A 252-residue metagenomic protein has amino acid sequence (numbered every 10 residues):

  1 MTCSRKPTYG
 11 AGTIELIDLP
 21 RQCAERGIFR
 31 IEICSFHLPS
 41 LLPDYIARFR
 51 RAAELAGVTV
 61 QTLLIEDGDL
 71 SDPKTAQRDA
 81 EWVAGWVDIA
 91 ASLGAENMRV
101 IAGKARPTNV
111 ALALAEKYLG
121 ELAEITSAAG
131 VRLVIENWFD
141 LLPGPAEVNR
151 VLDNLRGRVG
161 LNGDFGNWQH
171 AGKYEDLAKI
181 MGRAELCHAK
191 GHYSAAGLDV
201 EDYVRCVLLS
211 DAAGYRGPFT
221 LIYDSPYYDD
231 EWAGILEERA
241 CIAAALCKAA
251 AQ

Functional and structural regions predicted by a protein language model:
M1-G27, A113, G120-E121, L142-Q252: Histidine-acidic metal/acid-base catalytic patches
M1-V87, A91, S127, R156 (+3 more regions): N-terminal pre-domain/capping segments
E32, T62-L64, R99, V134 (+2 more regions): Conserved beta-strand positions in the central sheet of alpha/beta enzyme cores
E32-S35, L133-N137, N162-D164: Short catalytic-loop micro-motif centered on adjacent basic/acidic residues
L38-L41, S71, P107, D140 (+3 more regions): Glycine-/small-residue-rich active-site loops that bind phosphorylated ligands and cofactors
V58, A95, V131, A213-G217: A short helix->loop->beta-strand "cap" motif at the edges of active sites that frequently abuts
A90-V110, A129, V134-W138: Active-site groove signature of glycoside hydrolases
A128-R132, R158-L161: Short, structured loop/turn "capping" segments at alpha-beta junctions
